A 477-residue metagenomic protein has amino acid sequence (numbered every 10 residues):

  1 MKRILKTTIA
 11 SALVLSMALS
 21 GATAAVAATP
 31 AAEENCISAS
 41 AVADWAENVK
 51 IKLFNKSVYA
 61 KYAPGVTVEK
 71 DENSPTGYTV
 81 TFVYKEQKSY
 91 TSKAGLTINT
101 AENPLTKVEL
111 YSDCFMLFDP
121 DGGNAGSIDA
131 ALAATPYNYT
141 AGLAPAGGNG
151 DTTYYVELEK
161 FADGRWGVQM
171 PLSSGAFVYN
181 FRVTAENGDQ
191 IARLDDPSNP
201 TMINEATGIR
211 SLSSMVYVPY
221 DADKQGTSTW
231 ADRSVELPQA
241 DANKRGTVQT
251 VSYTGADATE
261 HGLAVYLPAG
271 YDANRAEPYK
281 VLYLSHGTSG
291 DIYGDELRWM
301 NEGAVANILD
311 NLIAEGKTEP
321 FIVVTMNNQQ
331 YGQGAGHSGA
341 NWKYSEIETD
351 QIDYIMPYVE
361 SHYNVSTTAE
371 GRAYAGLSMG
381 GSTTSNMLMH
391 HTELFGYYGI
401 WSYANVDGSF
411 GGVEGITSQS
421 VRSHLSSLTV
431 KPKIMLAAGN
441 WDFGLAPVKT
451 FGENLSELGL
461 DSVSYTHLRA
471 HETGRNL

Functional and structural regions predicted by a protein language model:
M1-K2: N-terminal secretory signal peptides that target proteins for export/translocation
K6-T23: Sec-dependent N-terminal signal peptides of Gram-positive bacterial secreted proteins and lipoproteins
A10-L13, E33, A470, L477: Intrinsically disordered and other compositionally biased segments
L19-A41: Sec-dependent signal peptide cleavage junction
A43-R475: Non-catalytic cap/lid and distal C-terminal segments of serine-dependent acyl enzymes
